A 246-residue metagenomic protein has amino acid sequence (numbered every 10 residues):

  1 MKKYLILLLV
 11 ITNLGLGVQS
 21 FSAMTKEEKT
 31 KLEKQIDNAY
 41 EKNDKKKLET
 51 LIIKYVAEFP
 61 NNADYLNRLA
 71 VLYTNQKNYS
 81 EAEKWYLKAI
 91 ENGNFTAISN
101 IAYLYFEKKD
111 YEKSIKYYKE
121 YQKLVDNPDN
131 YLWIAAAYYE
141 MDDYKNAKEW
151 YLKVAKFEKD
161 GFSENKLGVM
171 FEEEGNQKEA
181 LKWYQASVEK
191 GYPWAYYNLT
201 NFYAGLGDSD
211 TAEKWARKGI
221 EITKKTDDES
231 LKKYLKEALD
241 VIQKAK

Functional and structural regions predicted by a protein language model:
L16-D64: N-terminal leader/linker segments that initiate helical-solenoid repeat arrays
E41-K42, N75, L104-K108, E140-M141 (+3 more regions): Register position in tetratricopeptide repeats
N61, G93-N94, V125-D126, E158-K159 (+1 more regions): Short helix-capping/linker turns of helical repeat alpha-solenoids
N67-R68, N100, W133, K166 (+3 more regions): Canonical tetratricopeptide repeat
G205, T211-K246: Terminal, low-structured helical/coil segments at or just beyond the last alpha-helical repeat
